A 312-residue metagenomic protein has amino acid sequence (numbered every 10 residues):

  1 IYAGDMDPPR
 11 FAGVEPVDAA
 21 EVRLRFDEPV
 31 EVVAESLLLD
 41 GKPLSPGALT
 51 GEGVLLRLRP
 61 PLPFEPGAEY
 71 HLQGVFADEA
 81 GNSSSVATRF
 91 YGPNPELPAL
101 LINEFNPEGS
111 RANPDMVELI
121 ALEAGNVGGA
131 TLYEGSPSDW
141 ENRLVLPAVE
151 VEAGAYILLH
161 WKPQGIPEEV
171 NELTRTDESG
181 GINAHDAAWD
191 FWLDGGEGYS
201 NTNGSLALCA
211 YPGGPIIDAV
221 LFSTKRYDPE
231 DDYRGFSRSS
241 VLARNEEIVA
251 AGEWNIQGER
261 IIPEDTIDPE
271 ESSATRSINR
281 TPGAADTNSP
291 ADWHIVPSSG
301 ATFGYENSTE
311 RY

Functional and structural regions predicted by a protein language model:
I1-G4, S83-S138, G195-T202, P212-G214 (+2 more regions): A structural motif detector for short, solvent-exposed N-terminal "entry" segments of globular domains
G13-D18, P107-R111: Short, solvent-exposed loop/linker segments at the N-terminal edge of repeated beta-sheet extracellular domains
D18-E31, P114-A124: A short glycine/threonine-centered beta-strand motif
V22-G47, A130-L132: Short, surface-exposed alpha-helix to beta-strand junction/turn motifs within ectodomains of secreted and cell-envelope
G51-L58, Y156: Aromatic sugar-binding surface patches on proteins that engage polysaccharides or sugar-phosphate polymers
P63-E65, A148, A153-Y312: Solvent-exposed beta-edge/loop recognition patches
F76-N82: Short, solvent-exposed loop/turn segments at the edges of extracellular beta-sandwich modules
W140-P147: Short alpha-helix capping/helix-loop boundary micro-motifs
